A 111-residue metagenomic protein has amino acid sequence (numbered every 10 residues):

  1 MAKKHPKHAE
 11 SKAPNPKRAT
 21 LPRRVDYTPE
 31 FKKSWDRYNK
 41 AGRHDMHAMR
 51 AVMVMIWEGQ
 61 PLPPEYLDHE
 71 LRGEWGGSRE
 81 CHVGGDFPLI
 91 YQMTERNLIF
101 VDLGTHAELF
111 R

Functional and structural regions predicted by a protein language model:
M1-G85, M93-I99, A107-R111: Basic, Lys/Arg-enriched alpha-helical interface segments
L89: Hydrophobic/aromatic beta-strand elements that line small-molecule binding cavities or substrate pockets in beta-rich
G104: Residues forming the ATP-binding cleft of Hanks-type serine/threonine protein kinase domains
